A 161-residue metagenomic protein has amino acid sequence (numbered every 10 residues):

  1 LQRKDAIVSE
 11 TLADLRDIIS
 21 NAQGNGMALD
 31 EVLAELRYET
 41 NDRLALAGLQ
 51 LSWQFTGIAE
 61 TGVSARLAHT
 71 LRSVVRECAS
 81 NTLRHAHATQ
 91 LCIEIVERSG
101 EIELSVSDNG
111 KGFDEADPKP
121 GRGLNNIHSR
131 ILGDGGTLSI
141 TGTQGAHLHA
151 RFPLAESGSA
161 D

Functional and structural regions predicted by a protein language model:
L1-D161: Coiled-coil dimerization/phosphotransfer module
